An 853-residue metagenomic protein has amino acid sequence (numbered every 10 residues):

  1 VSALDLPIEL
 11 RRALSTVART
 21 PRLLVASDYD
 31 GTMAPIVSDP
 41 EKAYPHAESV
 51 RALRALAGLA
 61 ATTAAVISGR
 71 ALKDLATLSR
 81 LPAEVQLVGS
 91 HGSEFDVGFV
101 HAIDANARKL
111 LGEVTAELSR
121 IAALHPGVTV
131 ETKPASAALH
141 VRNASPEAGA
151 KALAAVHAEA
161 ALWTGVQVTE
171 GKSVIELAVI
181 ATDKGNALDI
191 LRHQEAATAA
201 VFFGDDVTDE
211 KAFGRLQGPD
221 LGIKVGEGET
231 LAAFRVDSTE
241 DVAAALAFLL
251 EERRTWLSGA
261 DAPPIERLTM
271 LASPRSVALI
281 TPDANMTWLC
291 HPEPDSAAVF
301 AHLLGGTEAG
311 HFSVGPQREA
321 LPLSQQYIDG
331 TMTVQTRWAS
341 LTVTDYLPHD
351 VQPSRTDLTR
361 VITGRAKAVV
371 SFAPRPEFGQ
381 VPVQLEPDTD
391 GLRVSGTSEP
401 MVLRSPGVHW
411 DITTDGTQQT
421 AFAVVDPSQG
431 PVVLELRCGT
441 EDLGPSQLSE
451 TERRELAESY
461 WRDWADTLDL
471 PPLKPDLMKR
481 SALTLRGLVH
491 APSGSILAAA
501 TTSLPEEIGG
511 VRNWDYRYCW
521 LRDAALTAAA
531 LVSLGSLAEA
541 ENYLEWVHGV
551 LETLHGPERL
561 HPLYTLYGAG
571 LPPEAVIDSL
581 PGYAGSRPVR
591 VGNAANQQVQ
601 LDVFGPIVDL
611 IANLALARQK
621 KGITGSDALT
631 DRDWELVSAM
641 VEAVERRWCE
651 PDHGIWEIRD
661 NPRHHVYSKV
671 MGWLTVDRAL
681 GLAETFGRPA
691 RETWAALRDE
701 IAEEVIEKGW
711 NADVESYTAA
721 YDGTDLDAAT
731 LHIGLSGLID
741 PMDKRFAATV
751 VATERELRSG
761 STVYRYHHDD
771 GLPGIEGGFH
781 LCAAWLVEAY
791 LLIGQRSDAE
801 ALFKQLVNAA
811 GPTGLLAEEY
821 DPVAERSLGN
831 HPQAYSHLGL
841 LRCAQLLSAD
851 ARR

Functional and structural regions predicted by a protein language model:
S2-P7, T20, H46, G185-S258: Mg2+-dependent phosphoryl-transfer enzymes with acidic/Ser/Thr/Gly-rich catalytic loops
L4-P21, D74-R80: Short amphipathic alpha-helices and their capping/turn segments at secondary-structure boundaries
A18-D39: Asp-based phosphoryl-transfer active-site loop
Y44-K133: Active-site phosphate-binding/coordination module
S90, V97-G112, T169-A197: Substrate-recognition "cap/lid" segment bordering the active-site pocket of phosphatases
V114-L118, K151-A160: Short amphipathic alpha-helices in soluble, non-transmembrane regions that often serve as interface/regulatory elements
V128-P146, V166-A178: Charged, glycine-interspersed solvent-exposed loop segments at helix/strand-loop junctions that cap or gate access
T255-R853: Acidic, mature catalytic/reactive cores of soluble proteins
